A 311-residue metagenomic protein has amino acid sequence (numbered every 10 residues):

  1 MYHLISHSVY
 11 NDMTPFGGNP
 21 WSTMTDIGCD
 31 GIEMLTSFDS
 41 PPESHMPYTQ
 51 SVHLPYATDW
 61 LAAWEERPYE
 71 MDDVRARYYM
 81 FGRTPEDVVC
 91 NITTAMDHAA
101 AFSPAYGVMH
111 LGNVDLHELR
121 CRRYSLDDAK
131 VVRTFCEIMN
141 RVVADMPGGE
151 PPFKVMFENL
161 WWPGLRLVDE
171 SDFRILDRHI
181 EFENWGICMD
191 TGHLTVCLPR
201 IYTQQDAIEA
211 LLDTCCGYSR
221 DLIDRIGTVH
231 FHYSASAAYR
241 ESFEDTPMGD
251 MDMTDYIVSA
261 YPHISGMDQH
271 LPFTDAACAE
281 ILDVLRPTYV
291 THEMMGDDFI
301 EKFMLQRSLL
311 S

Functional and structural regions predicted by a protein language model:
M1-T94: N-terminal pre-domain/capping segments
Y2, V89-A95, A100-A105, F182-M189 (+1 more regions): Histidine-acidic metal/acid-base catalytic patches
Y2-V9, D30-M34, P47-L54, G107-M109 (+4 more regions): Hydrophobic faces of well-ordered beta-strands that scaffold small-molecule active sites in alpha/beta enzyme cores
T23-D26, P42-Q50, S171-E181, R307-S311: Short, surface-exposed basic-aromatic patches at helix termini and helix-loop junctions that form
D26, S44-P47, G148-E150, I180-E183 (+2 more regions): Short, well-ordered coil/turn elements that cap or connect secondary structure elements
T36-F38, Y56-T58, L111-D115, N159-P163 (+3 more regions): Active-site-proximal loop/turn and secondary-structure-junction residues that shape catalytic pockets, frequently
W60-E86, N113-D128, E244-M248, L305: Surface-exposed, active-site-proximal loop segments in enzymatic domains
F81-G186: Active-site acidic/histidine proton-transfer and metal-coordination neighborhood in alpha/beta enzyme cores
